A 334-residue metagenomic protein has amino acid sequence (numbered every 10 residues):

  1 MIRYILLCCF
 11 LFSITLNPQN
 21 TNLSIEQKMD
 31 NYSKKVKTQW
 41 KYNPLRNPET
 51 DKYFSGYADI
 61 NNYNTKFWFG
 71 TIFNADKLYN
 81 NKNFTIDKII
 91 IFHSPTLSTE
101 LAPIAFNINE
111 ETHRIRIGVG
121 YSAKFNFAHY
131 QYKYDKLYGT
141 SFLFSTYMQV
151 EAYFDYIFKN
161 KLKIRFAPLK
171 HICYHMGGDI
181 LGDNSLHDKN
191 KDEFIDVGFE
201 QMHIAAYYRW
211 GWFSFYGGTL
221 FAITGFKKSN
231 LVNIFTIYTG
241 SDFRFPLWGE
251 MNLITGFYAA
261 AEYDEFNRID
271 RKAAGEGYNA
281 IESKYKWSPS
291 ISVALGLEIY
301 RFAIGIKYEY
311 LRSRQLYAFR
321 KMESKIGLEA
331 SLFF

Functional and structural regions predicted by a protein language model:
Y4-S13: Sec-dependent N-terminal signal peptides
S13-N20: Boundary at the C-terminal end of the N-terminal hydrophobic targeting segment
T21-D155, N190-K191: Transmembrane beta-barrel domains of Gram-negative outer membranes and organellar outer membranes
E26, H113-G240, K272-A280, Y285 (+1 more regions): Outer-membrane pore/translocation modules
F54-A58, P103-G118, K161, Y208-F215 (+2 more regions): Short loop/turn motifs that connect adjacent beta-strands in outer-membrane beta-barrel proteins
F69-K77, P103, Y121-H129, P168-Y174 (+7 more regions): Transmembrane beta-strands of outer-membrane beta-barrel pores
F92-E100, E151, Q201-A205, Y238-G240 (+2 more regions): Membrane-embedded beta-strand positions in outer-membrane beta-barrel channels/transporters
G225-F334: Outer membrane beta-barrel transmembrane domains
